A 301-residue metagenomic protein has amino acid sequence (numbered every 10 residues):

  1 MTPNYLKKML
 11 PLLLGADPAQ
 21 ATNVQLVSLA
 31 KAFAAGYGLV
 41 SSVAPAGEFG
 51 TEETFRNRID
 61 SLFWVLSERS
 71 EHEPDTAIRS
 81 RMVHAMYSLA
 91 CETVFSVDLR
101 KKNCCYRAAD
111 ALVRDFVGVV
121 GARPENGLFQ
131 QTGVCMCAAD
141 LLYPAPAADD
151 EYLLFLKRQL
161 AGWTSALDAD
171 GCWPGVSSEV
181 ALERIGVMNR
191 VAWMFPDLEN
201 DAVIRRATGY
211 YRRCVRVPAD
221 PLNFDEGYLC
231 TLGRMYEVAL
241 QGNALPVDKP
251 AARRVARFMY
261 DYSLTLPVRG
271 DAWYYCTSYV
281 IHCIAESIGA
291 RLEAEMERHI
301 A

Functional and structural regions predicted by a protein language model:
T2-A19, T51-P74, N103-P124, E151-C172 (+3 more regions): Long, well-ordered core segments of solenoidal/helical folds
L6, L12-L14, L39, V43 (+4 more regions): Short, aromatic- and cysteine-enriched interfacial helices/patches that mediate contacts at lipid membranes
P18-T22, A44-P45, H72-D75, V94-D98 (+4 more regions): Charged, low-complexity interaction regions
A21-S41, D75-E92, E125-L141, V176-W193 (+2 more regions): Well-ordered alpha-helical segments within folded domains of soluble proteins
V40-F55, F95-C105, A145-L153: HEAT/armadillo-like alpha-solenoid scaffolds in large eukaryotic assembly and transport factors
S80-A111, D115: A generic tandem-repeat structural signature
A145-D149, D197-E199, A244-D248: Short helix-capping segments at alpha-helix termini
T231-A301: Extended polysaccharide-engagement surfaces of secreted carbohydrate-active enzymes
